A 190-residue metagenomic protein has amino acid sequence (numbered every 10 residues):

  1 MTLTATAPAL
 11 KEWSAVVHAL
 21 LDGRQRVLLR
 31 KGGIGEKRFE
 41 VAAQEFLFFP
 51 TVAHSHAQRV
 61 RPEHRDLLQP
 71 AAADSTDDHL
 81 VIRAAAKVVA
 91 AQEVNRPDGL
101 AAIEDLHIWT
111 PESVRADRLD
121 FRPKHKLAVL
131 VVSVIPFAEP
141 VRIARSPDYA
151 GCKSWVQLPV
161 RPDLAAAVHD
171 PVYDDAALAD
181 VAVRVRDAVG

Functional and structural regions predicted by a protein language model:
T2-G190: Structured alpha/beta reader/binder surfaces that contact nucleic acids or chromatin modification marks
